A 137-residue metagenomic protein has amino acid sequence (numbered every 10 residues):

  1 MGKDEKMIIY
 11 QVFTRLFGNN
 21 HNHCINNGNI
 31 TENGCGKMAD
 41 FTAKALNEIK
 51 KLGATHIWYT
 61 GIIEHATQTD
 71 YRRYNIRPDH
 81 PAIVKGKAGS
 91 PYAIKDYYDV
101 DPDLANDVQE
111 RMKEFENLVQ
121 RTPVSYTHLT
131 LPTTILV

Functional and structural regions predicted by a protein language model:
G2-L129: Acidic/aromatic-lined carbohydrate-recognition and catalytic surfaces of CAZymes acting on diverse glycans
H128, T133-V137: Single conserved hydrophobic/aromatic residue that forms the stacking wall/gate of nucleotide- or nucleobase-binding
